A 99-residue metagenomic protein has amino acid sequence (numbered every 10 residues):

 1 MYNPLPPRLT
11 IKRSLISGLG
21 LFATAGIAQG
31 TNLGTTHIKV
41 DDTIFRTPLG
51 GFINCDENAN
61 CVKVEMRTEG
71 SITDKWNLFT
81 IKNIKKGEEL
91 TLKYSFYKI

Functional and structural regions predicted by a protein language model:
M1-I99: Conserved catalytic SET/PR domain of SAM-dependent protein methyltransferases, capturing the structural core that binds
